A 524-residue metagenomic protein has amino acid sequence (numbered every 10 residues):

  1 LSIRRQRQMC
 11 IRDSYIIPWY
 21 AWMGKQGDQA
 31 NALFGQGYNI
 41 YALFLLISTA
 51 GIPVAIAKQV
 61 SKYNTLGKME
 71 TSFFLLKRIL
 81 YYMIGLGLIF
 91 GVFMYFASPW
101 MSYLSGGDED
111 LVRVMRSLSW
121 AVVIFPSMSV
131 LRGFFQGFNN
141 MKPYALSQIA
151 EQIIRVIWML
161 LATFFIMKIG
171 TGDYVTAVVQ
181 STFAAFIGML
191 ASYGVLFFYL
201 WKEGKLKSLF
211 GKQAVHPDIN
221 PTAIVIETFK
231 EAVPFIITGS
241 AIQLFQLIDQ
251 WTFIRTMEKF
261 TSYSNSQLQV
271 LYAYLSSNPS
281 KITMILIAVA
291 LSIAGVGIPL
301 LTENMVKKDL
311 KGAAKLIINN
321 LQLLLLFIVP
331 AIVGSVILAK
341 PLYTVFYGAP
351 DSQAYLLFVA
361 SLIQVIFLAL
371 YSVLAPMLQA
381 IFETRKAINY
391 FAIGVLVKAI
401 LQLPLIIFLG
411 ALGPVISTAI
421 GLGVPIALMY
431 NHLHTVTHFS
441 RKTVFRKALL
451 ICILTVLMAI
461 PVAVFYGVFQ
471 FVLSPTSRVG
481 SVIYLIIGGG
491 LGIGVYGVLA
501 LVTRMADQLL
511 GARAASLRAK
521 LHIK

Functional and structural regions predicted by a protein language model:
L1-R7, I11: Single conserved hydrophobic/aromatic residue that forms the stacking wall/gate of nucleotide- or nucleobase-binding
W19-A42, Y174, V178-V179, A223-E231 (+2 more regions): Interfacial/gating helices of multi-pass transporter permease domains
K62-I79, L271-A360: Specific pore-lining/lateral-gate transmembrane helices of multi-pass inner-membrane transport and insertion machines
W100-S117, V336-I366, T476: Interfacial segments at transmembrane-helix termini and the short loops linking adjacent helices
F125-S147, I363-A392, F408: Membrane-interface junctions at transmembrane-helix termini in multi-pass inner-membrane proteins
K142, I153-Y199, V395-A427, G467-I487 (+1 more regions): Membrane-interface helix-loop junctions in multi-pass transport and translocation proteins
Y174-V178, F197-I237, V436-L449: Interhelical loop/hinge segments that connect adjacent transmembrane helices in multipass membrane
F465-K524: Membrane-proximal transmembrane or re-entrant/amphipathic helices at the cytosolic face
